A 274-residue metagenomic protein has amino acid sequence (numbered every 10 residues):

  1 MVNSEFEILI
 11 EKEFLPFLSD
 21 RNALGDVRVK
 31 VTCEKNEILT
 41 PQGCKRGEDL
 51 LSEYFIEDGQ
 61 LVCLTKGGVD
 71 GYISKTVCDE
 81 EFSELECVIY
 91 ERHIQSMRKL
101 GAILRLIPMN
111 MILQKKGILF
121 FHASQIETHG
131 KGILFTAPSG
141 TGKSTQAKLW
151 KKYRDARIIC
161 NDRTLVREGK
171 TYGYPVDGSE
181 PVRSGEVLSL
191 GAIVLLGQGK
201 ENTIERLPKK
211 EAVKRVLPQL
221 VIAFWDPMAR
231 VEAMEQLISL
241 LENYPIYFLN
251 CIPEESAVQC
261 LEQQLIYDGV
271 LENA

Functional and structural regions predicted by a protein language model:
M1-L134, S139, L149-R157, T164-A274: A noncatalytic interaction/capping subdomain that flanks phosphate/NTP-handling catalytic cores
T141-K143: Conserved glycine(s) of the Walker
Q146: Hydrophobic positions on the alpha1 helix immediately C-terminal to the Walker A/P-loop
